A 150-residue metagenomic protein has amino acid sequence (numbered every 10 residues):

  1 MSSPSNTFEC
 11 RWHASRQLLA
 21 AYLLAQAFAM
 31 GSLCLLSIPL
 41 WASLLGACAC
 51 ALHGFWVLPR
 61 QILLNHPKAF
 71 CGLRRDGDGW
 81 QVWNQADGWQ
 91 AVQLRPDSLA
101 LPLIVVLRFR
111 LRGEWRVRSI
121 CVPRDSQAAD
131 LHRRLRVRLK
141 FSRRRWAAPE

Functional and structural regions predicted by a protein language model:
M1-C34: N-terminal membrane-targeting/pre-transmembrane regions
M1-S3, H66, R75, A100-P102 (+1 more regions): A generic structural signal for short, non-catalytic loop/turn and secondary-structure boundary residues
L35-L44: Transmembrane helix interruption/hinge and helix-loop junction motifs
S43-H53: Hydrophobic core segments of alpha-helical transmembrane domains in multi-pass membrane proteins
G54-A86: Conserved beta-hairpin
F70, I104-V106, R136: Broad gene-expression machinery/nucleic-acid interaction feature
Q81-Q127: Non-transmembrane, membrane-adjacent beta-strand/coil modules in membrane-associated proteins and peripheral
E114-E150: A membrane-cytosol interface segment of integral membrane proteins
